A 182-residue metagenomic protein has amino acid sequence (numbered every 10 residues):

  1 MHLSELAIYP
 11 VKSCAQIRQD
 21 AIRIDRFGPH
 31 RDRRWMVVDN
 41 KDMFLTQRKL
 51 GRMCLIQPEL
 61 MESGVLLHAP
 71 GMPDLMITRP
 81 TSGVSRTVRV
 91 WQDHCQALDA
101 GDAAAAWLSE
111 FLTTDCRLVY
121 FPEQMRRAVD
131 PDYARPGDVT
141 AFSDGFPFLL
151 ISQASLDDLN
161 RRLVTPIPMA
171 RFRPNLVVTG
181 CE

Functional and structural regions predicted by a protein language model:
M1-E182: Electropositive, beta-rich accessory/interaction domains or terminal extensions that provide binding surfaces
